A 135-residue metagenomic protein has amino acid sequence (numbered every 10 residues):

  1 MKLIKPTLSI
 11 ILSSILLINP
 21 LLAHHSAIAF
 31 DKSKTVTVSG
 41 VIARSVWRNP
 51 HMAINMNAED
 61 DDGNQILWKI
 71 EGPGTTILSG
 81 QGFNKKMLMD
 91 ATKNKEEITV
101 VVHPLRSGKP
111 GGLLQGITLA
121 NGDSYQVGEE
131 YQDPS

Functional and structural regions predicted by a protein language model:
M1-P6: Positively charged n-region of N-terminal signal peptides that target proteins for export
T7-P20: Bacterial N-terminal signal peptides
L22-V36, A91: Short boundary/loop segments of OB/S1/cold-shock single-stranded nucleic-acid-binding domains
V38-I42: Conserved hydrophobic positions within beta-strands
R48-A58: Short aromatic-glycine-enriched beta-strand elements
I66-L78: Short, basic/aromatic beta-hairpin or loop at an interaction surface
G80-T99: Short nucleic-acid-contacting surface segments enriched for D/E, G, S/T with interspersed K/R
H103-E129: OB-fold/S1-family single-stranded nucleic acid-binding modules
